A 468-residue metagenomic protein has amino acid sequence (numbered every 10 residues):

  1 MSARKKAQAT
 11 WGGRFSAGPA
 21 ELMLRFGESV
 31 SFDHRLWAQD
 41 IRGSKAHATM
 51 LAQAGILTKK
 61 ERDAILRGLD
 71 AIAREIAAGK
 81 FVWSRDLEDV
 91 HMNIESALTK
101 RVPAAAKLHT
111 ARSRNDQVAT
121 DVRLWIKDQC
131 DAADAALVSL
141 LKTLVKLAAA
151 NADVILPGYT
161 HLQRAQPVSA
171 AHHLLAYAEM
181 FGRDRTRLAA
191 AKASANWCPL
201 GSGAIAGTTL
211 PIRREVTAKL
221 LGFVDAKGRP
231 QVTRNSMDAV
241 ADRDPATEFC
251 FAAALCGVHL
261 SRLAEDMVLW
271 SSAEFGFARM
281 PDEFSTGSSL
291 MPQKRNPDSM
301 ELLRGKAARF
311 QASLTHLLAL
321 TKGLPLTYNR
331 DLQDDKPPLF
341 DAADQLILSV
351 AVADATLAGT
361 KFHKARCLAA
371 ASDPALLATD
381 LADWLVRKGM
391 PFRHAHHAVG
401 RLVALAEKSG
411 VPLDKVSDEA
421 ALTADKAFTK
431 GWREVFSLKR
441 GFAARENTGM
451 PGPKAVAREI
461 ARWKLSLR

Functional and structural regions predicted by a protein language model:
S2-G207, I212-A218, T286-G287, L302 (+3 more regions): A helix-coil-helix interface module used to build multimeric assemblies and to scaffold catalytic/cofactor sites
S2-G43, A104, M291-R468: Glycine-rich cofactor/substrate-binding loops
A46-T49, L124, D128, T247-F251 (+1 more regions): Positions in alpha-helical segments
H47, G68-E75, A97, R101 (+16 more regions): Generic, well-ordered alpha-helical scaffold segments in large soluble proteins
I56-L57, F81, G276, P391 (+1 more regions): Conserved hydrophobic residue
A64-R67, R234-A241, A398-L402, F436-L438: Short linear loop/turn motifs
R123, D134, A149, P157 (+4 more regions): Charged, flexible cofactor/metal-binding loops and thiol motifs
